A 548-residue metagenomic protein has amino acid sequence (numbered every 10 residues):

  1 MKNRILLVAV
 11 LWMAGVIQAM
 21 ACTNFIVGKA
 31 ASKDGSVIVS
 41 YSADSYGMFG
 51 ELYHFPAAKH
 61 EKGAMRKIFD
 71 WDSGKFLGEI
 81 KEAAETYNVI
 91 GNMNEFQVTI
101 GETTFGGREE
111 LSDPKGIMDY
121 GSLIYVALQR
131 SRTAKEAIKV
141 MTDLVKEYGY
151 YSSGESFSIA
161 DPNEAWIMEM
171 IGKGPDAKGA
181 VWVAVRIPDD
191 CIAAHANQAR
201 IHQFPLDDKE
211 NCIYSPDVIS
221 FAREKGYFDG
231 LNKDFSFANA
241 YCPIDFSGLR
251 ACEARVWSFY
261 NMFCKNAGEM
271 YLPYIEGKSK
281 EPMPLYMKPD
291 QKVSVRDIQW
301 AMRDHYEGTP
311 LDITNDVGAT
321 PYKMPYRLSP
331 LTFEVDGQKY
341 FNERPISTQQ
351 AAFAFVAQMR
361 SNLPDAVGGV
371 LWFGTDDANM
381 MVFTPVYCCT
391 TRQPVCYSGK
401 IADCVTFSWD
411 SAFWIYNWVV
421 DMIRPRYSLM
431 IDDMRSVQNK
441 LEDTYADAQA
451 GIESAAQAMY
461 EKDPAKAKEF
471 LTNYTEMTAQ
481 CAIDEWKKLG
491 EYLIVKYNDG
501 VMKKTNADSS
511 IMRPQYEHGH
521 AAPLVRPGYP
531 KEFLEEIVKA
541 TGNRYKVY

Functional and structural regions predicted by a protein language model:
M1-L7: Bacterial N-terminal signal peptides that target proteins for export
W12-A21: Sec/Tat signal peptide C-region and signal peptidase I cleavage site
C22-Y120, V140-V293: A contiguous strand-loop segment
I124-R130: Short, well-ordered beta-strand elements within core beta-sheets of diverse protein domains
F221-G374: Glycine-rich, aromatic-lined ligand/substrate-binding cores of catalytic and carbohydrate-binding domains
A319-A458: Substrate-recognition/cap regions that form aromatic- and gly/pro-loop-enriched pockets for small-molecule ligands
Q438-Y548: Histidine-centered catalytic/metal-binding microenvironments
